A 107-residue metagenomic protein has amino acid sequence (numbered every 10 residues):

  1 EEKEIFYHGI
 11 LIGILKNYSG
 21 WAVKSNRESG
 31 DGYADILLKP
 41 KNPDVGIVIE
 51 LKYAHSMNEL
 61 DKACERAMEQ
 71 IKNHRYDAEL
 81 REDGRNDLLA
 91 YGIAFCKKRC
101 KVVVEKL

Functional and structural regions predicted by a protein language model:
E1-L107: Structural signature of nuclease core domains in nucleic-acid processing machines
